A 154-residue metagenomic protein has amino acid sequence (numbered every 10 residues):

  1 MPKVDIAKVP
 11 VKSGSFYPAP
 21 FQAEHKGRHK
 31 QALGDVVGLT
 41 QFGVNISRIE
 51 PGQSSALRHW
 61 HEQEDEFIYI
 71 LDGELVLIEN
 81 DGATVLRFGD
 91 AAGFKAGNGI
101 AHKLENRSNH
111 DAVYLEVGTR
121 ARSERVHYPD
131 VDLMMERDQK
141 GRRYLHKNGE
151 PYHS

Functional and structural regions predicted by a protein language model:
M1-Q41, H127-S154: A short, N-terminal "cap"/entry segment at the start of jelly-roll beta-barrel domains of the cupin/DSBH fold
G27-A32, N45-H61, G99: Conserved short histidine dyad/triad with adjacent acidic residue
D35-V36, T40, S54-Q63, E74: Short beta-strand/loop turn elements enriched in aromatics
I46-E50, H61-I78, V117-T119: Short, conserved beta-strand element in jelly-roll/cupin
E50-S54, E74, A83, N98-G99 (+2 more regions): Short, charged/polar surface micro-motifs in flexible loops or helix N-caps
N80-G97: Short acidic-glycine-tyrosine-enriched beta hairpin
A96-E124: Ligand-binding loop in jelly-roll beta-barrel domains
